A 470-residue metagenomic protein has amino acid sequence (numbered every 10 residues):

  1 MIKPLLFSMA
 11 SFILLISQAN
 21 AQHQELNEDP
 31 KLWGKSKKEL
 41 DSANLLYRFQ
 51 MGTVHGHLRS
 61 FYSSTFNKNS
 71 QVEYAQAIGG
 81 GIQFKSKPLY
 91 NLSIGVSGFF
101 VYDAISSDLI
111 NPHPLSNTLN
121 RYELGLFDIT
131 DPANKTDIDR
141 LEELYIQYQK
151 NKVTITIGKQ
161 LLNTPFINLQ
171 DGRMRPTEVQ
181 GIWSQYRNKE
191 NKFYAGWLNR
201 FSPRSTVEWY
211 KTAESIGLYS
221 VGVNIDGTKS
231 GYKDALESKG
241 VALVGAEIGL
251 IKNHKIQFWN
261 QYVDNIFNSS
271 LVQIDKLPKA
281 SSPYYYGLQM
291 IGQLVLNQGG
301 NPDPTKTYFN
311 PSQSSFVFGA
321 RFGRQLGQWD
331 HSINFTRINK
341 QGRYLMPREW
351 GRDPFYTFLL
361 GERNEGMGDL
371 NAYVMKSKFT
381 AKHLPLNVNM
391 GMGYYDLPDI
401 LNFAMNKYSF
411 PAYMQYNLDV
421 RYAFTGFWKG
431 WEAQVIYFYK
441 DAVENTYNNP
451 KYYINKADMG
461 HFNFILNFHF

Functional and structural regions predicted by a protein language model:
I2, L6-V72, Q83-S86: N-terminal periplasmic/intermembrane-space "pro-region" immediately following the signal or transit peptide
G52-L58, I94-V96, I155, F193-A195 (+10 more regions): Transmembrane beta-strands of outer-membrane beta-barrel proteins
S60-S64, G98-A104, K150-K152, K159-T164 (+13 more regions): Transmembrane beta-strands of outer-membrane beta-barrel pores
N69-E73, I138, L169-P176, R200-R204 (+5 more regions): Solvent-exposed loop/turn segments connecting transmembrane beta-strands in outer-membrane beta-barrel proteins
G80-S86, L144-Y148, I182-Y186, V244-I248 (+6 more regions): Residues on the lipid-exposed face of transmembrane beta-strands in outer-membrane beta-barrel proteins
K85-S116, D131-K211, I248-H254, I333-R337: Outer membrane beta-barrel
D103-I110, Y194-V241, P283-F355, E362 (+2 more regions): Outer-membrane beta-barrel translocator/channel fold
K456-F470: Outer-membrane beta-barrel "beta-signal"
